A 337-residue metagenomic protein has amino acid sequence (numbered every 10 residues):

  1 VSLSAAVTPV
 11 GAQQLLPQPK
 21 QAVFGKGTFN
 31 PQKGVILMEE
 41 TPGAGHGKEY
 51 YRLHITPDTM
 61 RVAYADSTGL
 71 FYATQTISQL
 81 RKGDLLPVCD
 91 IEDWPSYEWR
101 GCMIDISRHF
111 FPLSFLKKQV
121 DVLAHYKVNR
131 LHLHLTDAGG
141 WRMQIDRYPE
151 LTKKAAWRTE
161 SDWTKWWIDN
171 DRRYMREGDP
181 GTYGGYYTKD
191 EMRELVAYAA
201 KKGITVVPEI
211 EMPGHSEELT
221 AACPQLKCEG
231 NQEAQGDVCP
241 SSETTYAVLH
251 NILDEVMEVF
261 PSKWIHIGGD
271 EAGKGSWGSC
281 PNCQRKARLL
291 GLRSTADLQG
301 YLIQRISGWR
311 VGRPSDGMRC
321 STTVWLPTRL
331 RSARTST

Functional and structural regions predicted by a protein language model:
V1, K82, S107, A272 (+2 more regions): Residue-level marker of positions within ordered structural domains that often coincide with functionally constrained
S2-P95, R100, D316-T322, T328: Acidic, contiguous N-terminal accessory segments
G11-P31, H125, T244-M257, I303-I306: Solvent-exposed, charged interface segments at domain starts and junctions
E39-E40, L135-D137, I210-M212, G269-E271 (+1 more regions): A general secondary-structure junction signal
H46-Y246, H250-W264, C280: Feature activates predominantly on carbohydrate-active enzymes
I104, A333-R334: Redox-cofactor binding/interface segments in oxidoreductases and associated redox assembly factors
F110, L123, C320, S336-T337: Short beta->alpha connector loops
L219-L330, S336: Active-site neighborhood of glycoside hydrolase catalytic domains
